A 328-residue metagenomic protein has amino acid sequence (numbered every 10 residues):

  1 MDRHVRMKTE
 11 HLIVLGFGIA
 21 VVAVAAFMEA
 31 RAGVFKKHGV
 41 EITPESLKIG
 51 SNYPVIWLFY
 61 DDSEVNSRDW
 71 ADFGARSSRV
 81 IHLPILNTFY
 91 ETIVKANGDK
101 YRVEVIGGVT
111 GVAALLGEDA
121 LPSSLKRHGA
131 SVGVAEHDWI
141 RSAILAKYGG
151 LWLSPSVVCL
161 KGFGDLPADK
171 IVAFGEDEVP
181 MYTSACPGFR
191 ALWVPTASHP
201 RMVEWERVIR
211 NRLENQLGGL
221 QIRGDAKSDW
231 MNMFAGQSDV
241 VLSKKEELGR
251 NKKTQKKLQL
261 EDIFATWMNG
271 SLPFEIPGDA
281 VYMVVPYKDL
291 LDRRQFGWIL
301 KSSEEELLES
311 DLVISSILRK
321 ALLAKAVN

Functional and structural regions predicted by a protein language model:
D2-H137, P155-N328: Glycosyltransferase-associated regions of secretory-pathway enzymes, highlighting luminal stem/catalytic domains
D138-G150: Small-residue hinge/turn detector
